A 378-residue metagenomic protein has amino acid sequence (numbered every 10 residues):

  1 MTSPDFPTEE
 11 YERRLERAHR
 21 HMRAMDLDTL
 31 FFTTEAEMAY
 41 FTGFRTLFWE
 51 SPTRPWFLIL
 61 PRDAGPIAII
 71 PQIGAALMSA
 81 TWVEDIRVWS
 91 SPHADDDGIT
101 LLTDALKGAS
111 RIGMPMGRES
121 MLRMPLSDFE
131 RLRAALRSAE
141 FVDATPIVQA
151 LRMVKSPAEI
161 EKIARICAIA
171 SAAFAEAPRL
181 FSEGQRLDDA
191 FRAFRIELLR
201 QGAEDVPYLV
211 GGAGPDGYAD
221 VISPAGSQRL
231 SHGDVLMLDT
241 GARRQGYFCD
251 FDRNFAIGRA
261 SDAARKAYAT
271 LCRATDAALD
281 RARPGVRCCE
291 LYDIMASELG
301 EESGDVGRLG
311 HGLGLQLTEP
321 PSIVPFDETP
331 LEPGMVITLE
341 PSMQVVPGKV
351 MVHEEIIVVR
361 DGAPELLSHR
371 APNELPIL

Functional and structural regions predicted by a protein language model:
M1-L378: Active-site neighborhoods and metal-handling regions in enzymes and metal-associated proteins
